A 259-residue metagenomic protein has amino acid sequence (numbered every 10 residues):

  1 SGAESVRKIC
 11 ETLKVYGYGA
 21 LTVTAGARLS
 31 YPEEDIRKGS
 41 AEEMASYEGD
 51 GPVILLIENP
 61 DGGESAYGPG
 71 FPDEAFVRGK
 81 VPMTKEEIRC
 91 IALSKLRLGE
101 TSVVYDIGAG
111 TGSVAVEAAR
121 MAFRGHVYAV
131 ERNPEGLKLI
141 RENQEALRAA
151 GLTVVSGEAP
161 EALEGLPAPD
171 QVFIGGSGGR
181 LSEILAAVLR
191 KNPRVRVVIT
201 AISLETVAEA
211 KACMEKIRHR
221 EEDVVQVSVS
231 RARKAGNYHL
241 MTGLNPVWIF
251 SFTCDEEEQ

Functional and structural regions predicted by a protein language model:
G2-K80: A contiguous loop/helix-start segment that scaffolds small-molecule binding in enzyme catalytic cores
L55-N59, Y238-Q259: Core SAM-dependent methyltransferase catalytic element
T101-G110: Conserved class I S-adenosyl-L-methionine
T111-F123: Conserved SAM-binding loop of SAM-dependent methyltransferases across substrates and taxa, primarily the Class I
R120-V127, K191-P193: Conserved S-adenosyl-L-methionine
V130-P169: S-adenosyl-L-methionine
E131-G136, G176-S177, I202: Short beta->alpha hinge that forms the Motif I/post-I loop of the SAM-binding pocket
L185-P246: C-terminal substrate-binding/active-site "lid" region of AdoMet-derived donor-dependent transferases
